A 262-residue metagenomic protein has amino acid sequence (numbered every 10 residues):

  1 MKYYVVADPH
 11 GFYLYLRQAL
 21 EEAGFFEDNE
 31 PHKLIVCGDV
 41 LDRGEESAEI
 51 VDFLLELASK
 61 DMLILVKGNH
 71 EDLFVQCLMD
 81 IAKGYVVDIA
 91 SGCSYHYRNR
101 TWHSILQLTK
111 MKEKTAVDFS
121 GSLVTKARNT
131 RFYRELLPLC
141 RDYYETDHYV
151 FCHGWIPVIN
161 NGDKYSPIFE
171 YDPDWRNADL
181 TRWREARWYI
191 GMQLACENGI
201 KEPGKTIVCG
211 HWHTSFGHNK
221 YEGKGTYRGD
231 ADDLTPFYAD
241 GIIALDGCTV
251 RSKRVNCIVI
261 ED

Functional and structural regions predicted by a protein language model:
M1-F53, A58: N-terminal active-site segment of His-dependent metallophosphoesterases
V6-A7, L34-G38, L65-N69, C152 (+2 more regions): Active-site neighborhood of phospho(di)ester-bond hydrolases with catalytic His/Asp-centered motifs
H10-F12, D42, E71-D72, I156 (+2 more regions): Short, glycine/acidic-enriched loop or turn micro-motifs at the edges of active sites
L16, E46, V75-C77, N161-G162 (+2 more regions): Short glycine-/acidic-enriched loop or helix-start segments at secondary-structure transitions that form or flank
N29-P31, K60-M62, D147, E202-K205: A general structural motif
G44, A48-V51, E56-D142, D147 (+1 more regions): Active-site neighborhood of divalent metal-dependent phosphoester bond hydrolases
Q107-I243, T249-K253: Acidic, His/Gly-enriched loop-helix segments that form or flank divalent-metal centers in metallo-dependent hydrolases
V259-D262: Short beta-strand-to-coil "C-cap" segments at the C-terminal boundary of structured domains/repeats, marking
